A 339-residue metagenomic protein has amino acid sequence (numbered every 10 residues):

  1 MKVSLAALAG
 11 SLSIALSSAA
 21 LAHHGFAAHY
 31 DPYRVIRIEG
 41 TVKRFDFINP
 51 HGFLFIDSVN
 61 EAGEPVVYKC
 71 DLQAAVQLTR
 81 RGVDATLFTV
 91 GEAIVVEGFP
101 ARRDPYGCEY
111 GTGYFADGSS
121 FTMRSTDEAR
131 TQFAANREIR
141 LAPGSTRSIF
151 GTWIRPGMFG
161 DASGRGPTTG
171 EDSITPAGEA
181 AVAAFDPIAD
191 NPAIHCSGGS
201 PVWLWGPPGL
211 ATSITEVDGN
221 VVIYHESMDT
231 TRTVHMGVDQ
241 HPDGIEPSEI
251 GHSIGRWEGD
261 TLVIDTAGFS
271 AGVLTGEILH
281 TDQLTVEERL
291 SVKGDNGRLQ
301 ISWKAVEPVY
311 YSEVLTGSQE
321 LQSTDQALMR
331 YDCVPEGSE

Functional and structural regions predicted by a protein language model:
M1-A9: Bacterial N-terminal signal peptides that target proteins for export
A20-A27: Boundary at the C-terminal end of the N-terminal hydrophobic targeting segment
A27-E339: PEST-like low-complexity, intrinsically disordered acidic/proline/serine-rich tracts that flank trafficking/processing
